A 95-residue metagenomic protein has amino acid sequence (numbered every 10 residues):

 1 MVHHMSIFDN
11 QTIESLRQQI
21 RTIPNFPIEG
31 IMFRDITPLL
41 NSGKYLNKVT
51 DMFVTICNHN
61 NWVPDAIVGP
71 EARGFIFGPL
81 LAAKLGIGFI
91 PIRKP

Functional and structural regions predicted by a protein language model:
M1-P95: PRPP-associated nucleotide enzymes
